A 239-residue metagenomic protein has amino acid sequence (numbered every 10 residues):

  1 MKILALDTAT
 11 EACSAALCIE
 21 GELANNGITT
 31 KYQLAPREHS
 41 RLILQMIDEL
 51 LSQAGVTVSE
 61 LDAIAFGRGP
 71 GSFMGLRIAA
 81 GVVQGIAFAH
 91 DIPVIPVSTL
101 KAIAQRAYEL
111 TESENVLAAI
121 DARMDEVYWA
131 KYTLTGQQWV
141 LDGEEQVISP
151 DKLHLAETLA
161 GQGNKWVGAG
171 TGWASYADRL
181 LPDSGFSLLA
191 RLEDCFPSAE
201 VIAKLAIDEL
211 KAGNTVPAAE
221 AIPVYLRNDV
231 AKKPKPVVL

Functional and structural regions predicted by a protein language model:
M1-R68, F196: N-terminal beta-alpha supersecondary unit
A9-A12, D125, A219-E220: Short, basic and Ser/Thr-rich N-terminal targeting/leader segments
G21-N26, E38, P93-F196, A231: Surface "functional belts" at beta-alpha junctions
L34-L42, F73-R77, G81, S98 (+1 more regions): Residues at secondary-structure transition points
L50-A54, A89, A107, I202-L210: Stable alpha-helical structural segments in soluble proteins, enriched in small hydrophobic residues
A65-T99: DPxDG-like acidic metal-binding loop motif
A190-L239: Acyltransferase
